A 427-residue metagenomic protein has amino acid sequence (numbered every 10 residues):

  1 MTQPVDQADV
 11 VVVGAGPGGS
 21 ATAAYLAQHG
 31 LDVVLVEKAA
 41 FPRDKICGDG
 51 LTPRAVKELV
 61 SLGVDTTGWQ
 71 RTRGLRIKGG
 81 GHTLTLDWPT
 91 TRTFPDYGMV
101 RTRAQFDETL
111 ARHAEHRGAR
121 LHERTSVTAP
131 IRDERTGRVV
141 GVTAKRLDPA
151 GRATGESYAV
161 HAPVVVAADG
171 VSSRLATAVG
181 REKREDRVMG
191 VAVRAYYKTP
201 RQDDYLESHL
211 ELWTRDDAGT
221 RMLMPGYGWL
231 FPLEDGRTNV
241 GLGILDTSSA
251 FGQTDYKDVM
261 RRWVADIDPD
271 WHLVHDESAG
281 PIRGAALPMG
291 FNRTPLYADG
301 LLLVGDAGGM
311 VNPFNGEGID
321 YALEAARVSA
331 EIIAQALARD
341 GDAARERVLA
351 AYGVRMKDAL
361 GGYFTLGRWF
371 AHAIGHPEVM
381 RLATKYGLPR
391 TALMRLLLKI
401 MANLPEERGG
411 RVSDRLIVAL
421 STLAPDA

Functional and structural regions predicted by a protein language model:
T2-G16: Beta1/beta-strand and adjacent pyrophosphate-binding region of the FAD-binding site in flavoprotein oxidoreductases
G19-S20: N-terminal Rossmann-fold NAD(P) dinucleotide-binding loop
A27-C47: Glycine-rich FAD pyrophosphate-binding loop
A40-L62: Conserved N-terminal glycine-rich FAD pyrophosphate-binding loop of Rossmann-like flavoproteins
V56, V60-E108: A conserved beta-strand/loop capping segment in the N-terminal third of enzymes that catalyze redox or closely related
H113-D270: Predominantly flavin-linked oxidoreductase catalytic cores and closely associated redox partners
D246-I332, A338: FAD/FMN-dependent oxidoreductases across multiple families
A334-A427: C-terminal helical "tail/cap" subdomain of flavin- and related membrane-associated enzymes
